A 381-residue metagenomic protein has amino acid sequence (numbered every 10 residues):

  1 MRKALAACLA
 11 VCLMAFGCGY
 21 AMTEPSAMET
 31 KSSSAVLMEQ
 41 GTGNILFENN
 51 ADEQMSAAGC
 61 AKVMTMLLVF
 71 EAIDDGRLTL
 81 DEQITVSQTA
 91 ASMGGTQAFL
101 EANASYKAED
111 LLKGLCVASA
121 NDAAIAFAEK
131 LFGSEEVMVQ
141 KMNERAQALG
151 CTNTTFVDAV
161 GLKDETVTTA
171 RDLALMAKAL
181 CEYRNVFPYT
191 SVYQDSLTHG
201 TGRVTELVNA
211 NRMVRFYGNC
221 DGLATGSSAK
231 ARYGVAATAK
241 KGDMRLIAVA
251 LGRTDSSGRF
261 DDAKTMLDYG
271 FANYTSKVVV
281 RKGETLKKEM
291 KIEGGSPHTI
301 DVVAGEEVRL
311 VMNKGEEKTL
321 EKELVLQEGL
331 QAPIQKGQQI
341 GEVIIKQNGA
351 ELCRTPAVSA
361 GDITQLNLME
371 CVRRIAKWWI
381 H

Functional and structural regions predicted by a protein language model:
M1-L9: Positively charged n-region of N-terminal signal peptides that target proteins for export
K3-A4, V63, K241: Hydrophobic alpha-helical segments, especially transmembrane helices and their immediate juxtamembrane helical caps
L9, L13-G17: Hydrophobic core
M14, T23, L286-K288: Intrinsically disordered, low-complexity repeat and linker tracts
A15-F16, D75, T201, V278: Residues in and immediately flanking transmembrane alpha helices
F16-A21, I300: N-terminal type II signal-anchor transmembrane helix that functions as the membrane-insertion/stop-transfer segment
G19-R184: Active-site-adjacent loops and short helices of periplasmic peptidoglycan-processing enzymes
C151-T155, E165-H381: Domain-terminus/edge residues, biased toward the C-terminal soluble/receptor-binding domains of extracytoplasmic
